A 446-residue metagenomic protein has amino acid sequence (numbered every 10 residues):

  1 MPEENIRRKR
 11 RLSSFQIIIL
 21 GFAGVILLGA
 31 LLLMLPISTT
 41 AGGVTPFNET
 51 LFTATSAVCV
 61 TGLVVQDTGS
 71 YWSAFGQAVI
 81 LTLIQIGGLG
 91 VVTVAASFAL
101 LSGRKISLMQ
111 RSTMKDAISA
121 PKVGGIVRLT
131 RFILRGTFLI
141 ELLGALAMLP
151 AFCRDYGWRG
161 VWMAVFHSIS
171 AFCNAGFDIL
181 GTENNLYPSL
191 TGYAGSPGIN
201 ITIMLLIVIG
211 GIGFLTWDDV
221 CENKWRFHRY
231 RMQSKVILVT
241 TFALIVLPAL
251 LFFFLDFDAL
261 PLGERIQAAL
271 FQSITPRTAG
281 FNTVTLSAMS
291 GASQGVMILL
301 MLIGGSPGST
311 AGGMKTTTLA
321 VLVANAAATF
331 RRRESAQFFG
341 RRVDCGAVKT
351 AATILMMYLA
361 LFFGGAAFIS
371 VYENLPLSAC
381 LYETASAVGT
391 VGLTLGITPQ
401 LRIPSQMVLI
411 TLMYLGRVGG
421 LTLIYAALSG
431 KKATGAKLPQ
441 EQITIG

Functional and structural regions predicted by a protein language model:
M1-G446: Membrane-proximal intracellular helices of multi-pass ion channels
